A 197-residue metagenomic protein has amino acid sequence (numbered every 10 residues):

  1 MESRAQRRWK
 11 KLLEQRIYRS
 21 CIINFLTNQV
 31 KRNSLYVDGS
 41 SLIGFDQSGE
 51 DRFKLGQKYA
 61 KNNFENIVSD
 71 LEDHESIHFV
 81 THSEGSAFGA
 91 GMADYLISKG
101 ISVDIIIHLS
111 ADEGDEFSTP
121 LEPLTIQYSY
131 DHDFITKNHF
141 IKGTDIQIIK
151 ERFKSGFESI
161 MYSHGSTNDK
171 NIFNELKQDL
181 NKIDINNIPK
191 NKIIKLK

Functional and structural regions predicted by a protein language model:
M1-H74: Active-site catalytic motif of lipid deacylating hydrolases and related acyltransferases
Q6-R7, L42-G44, S118-K197: C-terminal catalytic-base region of ester-bond hydrolases, centering on the histidine of the charge-relay
N33-D38, I107, I126-Y128: Hydrophobic/aromatic beta-strand patches that form the interior of the parallel beta-sheet core in alpha/beta enzyme
D73-S76, V103, E122: A general structural motif
V80-G85, G89: Gly/Ala-rich beta-loop-alpha elbow adjacent to hydrolase catalytic centers
E84-G85, S110-E113, D131-D133: Catalytic metal-binding/acid-base residues of hydrolase active sites
G91-Y95: Active-site signature of alpha/beta-hydrolase-fold catalytic machinery across serine- and Asp/Cys-nucleophile hydrolases
G100-E113: A conserved short beta-strand
